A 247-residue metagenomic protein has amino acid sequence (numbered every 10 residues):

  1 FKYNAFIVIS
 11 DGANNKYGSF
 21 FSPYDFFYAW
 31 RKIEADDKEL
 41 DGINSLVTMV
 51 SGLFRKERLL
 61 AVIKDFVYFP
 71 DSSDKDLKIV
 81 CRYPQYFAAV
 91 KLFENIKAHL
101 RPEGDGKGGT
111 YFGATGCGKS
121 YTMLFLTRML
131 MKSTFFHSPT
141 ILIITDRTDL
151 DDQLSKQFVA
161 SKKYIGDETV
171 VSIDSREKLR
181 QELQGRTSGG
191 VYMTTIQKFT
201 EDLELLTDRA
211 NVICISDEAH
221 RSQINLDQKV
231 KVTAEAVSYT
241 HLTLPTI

Functional and structural regions predicted by a protein language model:
F1-T140, D149, Q153-Y164, T187 (+2 more regions): ATP-dependent helicase/translocase motor core
V8, C214-I215: Residue-level marker for buried hydrophobic side chains located in beta-strands that build the well-ordered beta-sheet
I143: Conserved SAM-binding loop
K162-R176: Conserved RecA-like helicase motor-core motifs
R176-V191: Conserved motor-coupling elements within RecA-like helicase/translocase cores
V191-I213, Q223-A236: Conserved RecA-like ASCE ATPase "motif II neighborhood" in helicase/translocase motors
E218: Walker B catalytic acidic pair
T240-T246: Conserved small/polar residues in nucleotide/adenosyl-binding loops
